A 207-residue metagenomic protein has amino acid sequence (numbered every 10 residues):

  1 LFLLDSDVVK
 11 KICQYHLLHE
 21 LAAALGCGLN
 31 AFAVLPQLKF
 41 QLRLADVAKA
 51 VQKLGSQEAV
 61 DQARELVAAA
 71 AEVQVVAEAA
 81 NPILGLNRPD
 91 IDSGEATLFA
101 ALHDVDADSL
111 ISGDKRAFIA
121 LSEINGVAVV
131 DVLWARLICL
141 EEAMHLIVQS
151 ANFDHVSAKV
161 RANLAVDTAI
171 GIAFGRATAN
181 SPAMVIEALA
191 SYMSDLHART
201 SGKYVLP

Functional and structural regions predicted by a protein language model:
L1-D108, K115-P207: Active-site-proximal, substrate-binding regions of enzyme catalytic domains and RNA-binding/basic surfaces
